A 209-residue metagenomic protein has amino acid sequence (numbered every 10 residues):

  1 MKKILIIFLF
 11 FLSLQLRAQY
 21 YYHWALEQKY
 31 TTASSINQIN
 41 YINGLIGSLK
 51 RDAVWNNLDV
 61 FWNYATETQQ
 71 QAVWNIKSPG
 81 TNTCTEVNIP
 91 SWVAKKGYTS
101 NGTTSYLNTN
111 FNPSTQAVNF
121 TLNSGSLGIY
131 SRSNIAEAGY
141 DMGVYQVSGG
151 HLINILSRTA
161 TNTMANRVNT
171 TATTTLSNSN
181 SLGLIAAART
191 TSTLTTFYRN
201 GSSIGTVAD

Functional and structural regions predicted by a protein language model:
I4-L12: Sec-dependent N-terminal signal peptides
L14-A18: Sec/Tat signal peptide C-region and signal peptidase I cleavage site
Q19-S124: Extracytoplasmic low-complexity segments
A25, T83-S105, N110-P113, N119-L122 (+2 more regions): Extracellular glycan-interaction surfaces
